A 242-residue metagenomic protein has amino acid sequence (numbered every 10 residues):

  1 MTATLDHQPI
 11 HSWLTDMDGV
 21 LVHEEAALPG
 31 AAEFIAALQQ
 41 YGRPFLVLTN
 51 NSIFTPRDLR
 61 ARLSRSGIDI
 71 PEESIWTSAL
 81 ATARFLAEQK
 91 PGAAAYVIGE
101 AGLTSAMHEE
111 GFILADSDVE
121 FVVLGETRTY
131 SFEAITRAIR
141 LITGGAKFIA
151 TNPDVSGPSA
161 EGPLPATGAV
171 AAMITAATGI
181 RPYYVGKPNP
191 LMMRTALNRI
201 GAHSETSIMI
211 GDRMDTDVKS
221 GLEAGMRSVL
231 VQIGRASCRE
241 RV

Functional and structural regions predicted by a protein language model:
T2-R43, S52-W76, L80-R241: Asp-based, Mg2+/Mn2+-dependent phosphohydrolase catalytic module
